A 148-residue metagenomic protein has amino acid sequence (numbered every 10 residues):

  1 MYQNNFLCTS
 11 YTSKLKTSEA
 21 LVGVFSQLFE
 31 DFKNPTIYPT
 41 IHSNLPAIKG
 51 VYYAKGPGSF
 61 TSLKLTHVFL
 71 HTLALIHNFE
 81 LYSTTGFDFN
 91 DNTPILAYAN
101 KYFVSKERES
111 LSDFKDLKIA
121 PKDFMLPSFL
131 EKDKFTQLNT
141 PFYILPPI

Functional and structural regions predicted by a protein language model:
M1-G23, L81-I148: Oxyanion-binding and handling regions
T12, K16-E19, G56-K64: A short glycine-/small-residue-rich loop at the edge of a beta-strand within enzyme catalytic domains
A20-Q27, V68, T72: Long, highly charged amphipathic alpha-helices
V24, N34, L75-F79: Glycine-rich loops and low-complexity Gly/Arg-rich segments that provide flexible linkers or classic glycine-based
F25-G50: Phosphate/pyrophosphate-binding loops at sites that engage ATP/ADP/AMP, CoA/4′-phosphopantetheine, polyphosphate
L28-F32, L70, I76, F89 (+1 more regions): Stable alpha-helical structural segments in soluble proteins, enriched in small hydrophobic residues
L45-I48, G56, I119: Amphipathic, alpha-helical segments enriched in basic
G50-K55, T61-L81: DPxDG-like acidic metal-binding loop motif
